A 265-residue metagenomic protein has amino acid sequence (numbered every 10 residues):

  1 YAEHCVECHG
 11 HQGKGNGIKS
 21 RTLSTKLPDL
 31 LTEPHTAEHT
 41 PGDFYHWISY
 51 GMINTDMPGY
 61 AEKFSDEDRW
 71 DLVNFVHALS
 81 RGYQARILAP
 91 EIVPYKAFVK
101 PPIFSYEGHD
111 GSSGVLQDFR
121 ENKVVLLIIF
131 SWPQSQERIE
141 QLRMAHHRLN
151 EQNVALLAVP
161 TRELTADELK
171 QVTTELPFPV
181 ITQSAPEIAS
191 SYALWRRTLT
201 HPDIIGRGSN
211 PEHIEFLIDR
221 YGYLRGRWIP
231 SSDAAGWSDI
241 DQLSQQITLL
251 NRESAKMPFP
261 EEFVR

Functional and structural regions predicted by a protein language model:
A2-T25, N54-D56, S80-Y83: Periplasmic/extracellular electron-transfer cofactor-ligation site, primarily the c-type cytochrome heme-c attachment
H11-T22, S131-L149: Typically the conserved alpha-helix immediately C-terminal to a functionally engaged Cys/Sec in thioredoxin-like
T22-L79: Extracytoplasmic electron-transfer domains, predominantly the class I c-type cytochrome c fold
L27-P28, I53-T55, R69-V73, P102 (+3 more regions): Structural micro-motif
G82-Q117, E137: N-terminal "domain-start" segment that seeds a small globular fold
G82-V99, P202-R265: Thiol-/selenol-based redox modules, centered on thioredoxin-like and closely related oxidoreductase domains
V115-R143, L156-V159: Short active-site neighborhood of thiol/selenol oxidoreductases, capturing the structured segment around
Q136-S190: Structural microenvironment flanking redox-active thiols in thiol-disulfide oxidoreductases
